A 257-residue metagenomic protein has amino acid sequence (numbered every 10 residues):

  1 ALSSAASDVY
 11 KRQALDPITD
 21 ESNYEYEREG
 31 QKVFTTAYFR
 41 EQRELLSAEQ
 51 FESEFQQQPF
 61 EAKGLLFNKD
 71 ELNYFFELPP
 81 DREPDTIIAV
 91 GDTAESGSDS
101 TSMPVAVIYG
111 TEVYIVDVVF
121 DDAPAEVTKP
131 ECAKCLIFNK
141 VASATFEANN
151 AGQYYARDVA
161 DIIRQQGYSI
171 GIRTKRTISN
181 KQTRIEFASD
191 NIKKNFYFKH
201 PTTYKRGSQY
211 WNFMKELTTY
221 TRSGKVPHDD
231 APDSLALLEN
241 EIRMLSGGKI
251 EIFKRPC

Functional and structural regions predicted by a protein language model:
A1-Y10: Single conserved hydrophobic/aromatic residue that forms the stacking wall/gate of nucleotide- or nucleobase-binding
A14-D16: Conserved AAA+ ATPase "SRH/arginine-finger" region at the nucleotide-binding site
I18-G91: ATPase catalytic-site recognition across NTP-hydrolyzing enzymes
E49, S53, Q57-Q58, G97 (+2 more regions): C-terminal nuclease/phosphodiesterase catalytic domains that cleave nucleic-acid phosphodiester bonds
N73, P80-D81, V105-F146: Nucleic-acid-processing active sites and adjacent nucleic-acid-binding tracks, predominantly divalent metal-dependent
R82-I108: Gly/Thr-rich phosphate-binding beta-strand-loop-beta motif of the actin/hexokinase/Hsp70
E95, F120, N150: Short, glycine/acidic-enriched loop or turn micro-motifs at the edges of active sites
A142-A156: Extended C-terminal subregions enriched in glycine
